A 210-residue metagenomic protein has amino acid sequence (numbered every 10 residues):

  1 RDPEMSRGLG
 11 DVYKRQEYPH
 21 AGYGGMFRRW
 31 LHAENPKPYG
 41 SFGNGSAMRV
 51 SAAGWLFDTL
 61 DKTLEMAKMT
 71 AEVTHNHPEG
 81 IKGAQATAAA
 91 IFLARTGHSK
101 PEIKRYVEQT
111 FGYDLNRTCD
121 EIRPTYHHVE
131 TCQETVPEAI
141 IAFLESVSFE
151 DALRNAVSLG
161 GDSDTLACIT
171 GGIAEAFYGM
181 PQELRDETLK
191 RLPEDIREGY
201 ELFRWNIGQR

Functional and structural regions predicted by a protein language model:
R1-Y13: Single conserved hydrophobic/aromatic residue that forms the stacking wall/gate of nucleotide- or nucleobase-binding
D11-Q16, T63-K68, K100-Y113, D151-V157: Short, well-structured alpha-helical segments that form the helix of a local strand-helix-strand
R28-F42, M48, A71-E72, T118-E130: Active-site flanking loop/helix segments enriched in acidic
P38-G45, G80, T131-C132, G160-S163: Active-site nucleophile and cofactor-binding loops and adjacent substrate-binding regions of central metabolic enzymes
G40-F42, L60, L64-G83: Phosphate/ribose-phosphate-bearing ligand recognition and processing surfaces, centered on ADP-ribose/NAD(+/P+) systems
T59, A67-V73, A86-A89, A139-Q209: Catalytic phosphate/nucleotide-handling subdomain of diverse soluble enzymes
G83-S148, A152, G199-R210: A cyclin-like helical interaction fold
